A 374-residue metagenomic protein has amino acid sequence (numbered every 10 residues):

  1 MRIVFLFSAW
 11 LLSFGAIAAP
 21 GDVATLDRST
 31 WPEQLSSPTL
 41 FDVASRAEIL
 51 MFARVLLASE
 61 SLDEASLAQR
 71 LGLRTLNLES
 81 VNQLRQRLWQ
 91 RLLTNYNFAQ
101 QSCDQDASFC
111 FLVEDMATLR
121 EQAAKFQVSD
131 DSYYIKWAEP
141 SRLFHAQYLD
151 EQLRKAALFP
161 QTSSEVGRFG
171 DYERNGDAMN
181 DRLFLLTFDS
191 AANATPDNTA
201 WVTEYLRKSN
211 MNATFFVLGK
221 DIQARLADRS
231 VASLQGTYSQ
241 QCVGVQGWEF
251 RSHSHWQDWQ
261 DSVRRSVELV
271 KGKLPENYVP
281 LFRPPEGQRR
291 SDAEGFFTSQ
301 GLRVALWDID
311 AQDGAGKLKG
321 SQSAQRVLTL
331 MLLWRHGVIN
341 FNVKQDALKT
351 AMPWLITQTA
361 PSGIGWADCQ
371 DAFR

Functional and structural regions predicted by a protein language model:
R2-L186, D197, E204-A213, R335-R374: Terminal accessory/targeting
M116, V128, S132-K136, R182-F184 (+4 more regions): Metal-dependent polysaccharide deacetylase catalytic core of the NodB/CE4 family, i.e., the active-site-bearing domain
D171-E173, S230, Q325-V327: A generic local structural motif
G176-A178, Q235-T237, L330-M331: Short glycine/proline-enriched loop/turn "hinge" motifs that connect secondary-structure elements and lie
D189-S190: Alpha-helical, coiled-coil/dimerization segments enriched in small aliphatic residues
G320-L332: A short, acidic, amphipathic alpha-helical segment used as a generic capping/interface helix at domain edges
